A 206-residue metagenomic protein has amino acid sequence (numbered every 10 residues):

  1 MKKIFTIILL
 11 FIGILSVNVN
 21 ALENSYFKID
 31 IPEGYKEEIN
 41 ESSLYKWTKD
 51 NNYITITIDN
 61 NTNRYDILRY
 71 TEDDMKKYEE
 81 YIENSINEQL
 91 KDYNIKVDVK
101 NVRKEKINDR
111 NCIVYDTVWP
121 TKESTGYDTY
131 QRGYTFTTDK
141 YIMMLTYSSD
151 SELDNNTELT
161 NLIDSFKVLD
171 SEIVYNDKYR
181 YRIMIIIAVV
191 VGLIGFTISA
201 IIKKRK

Functional and structural regions predicted by a protein language model:
M1-I7, I202-K206: Positively charged n-region of N-terminal signal peptides that target proteins for export
I4-V17: Sec-dependent N-terminal signal peptides
V17-E23: Boundary at the C-terminal end of the N-terminal hydrophobic targeting segment
S25-Y81: Secretory pathway targeting signatures of secreted, lumenal, and periplasmic proteins
F27, P32-Y35, K140-Y179: Surface-exposed amphipathic alpha-helical segments
L44-W47, D128-T138: Short, surface-exposed beta-strand/loop micro-motifs that present aromatic residues
E83-Y134, G192: Signature of long, low-cysteine stretches enriched in small and polar/charged residues
E172-K206: C-terminal single-pass membrane-anchor helix
